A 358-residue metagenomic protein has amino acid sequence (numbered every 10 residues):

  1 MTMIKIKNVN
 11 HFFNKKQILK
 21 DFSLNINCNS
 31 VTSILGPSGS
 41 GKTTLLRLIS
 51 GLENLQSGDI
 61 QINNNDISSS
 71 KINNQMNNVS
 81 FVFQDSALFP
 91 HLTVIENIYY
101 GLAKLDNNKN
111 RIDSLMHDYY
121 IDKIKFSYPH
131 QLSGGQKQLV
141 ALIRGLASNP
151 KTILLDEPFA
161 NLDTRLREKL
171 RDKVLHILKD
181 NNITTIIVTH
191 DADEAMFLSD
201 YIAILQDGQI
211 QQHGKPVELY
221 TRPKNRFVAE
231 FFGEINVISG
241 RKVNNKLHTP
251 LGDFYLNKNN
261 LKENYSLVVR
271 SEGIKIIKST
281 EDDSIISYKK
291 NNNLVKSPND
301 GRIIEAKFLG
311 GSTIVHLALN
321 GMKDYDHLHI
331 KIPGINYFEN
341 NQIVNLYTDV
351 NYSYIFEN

Functional and structural regions predicted by a protein language model:
I4, L19-D21: Conserved structural motif at the start of ABC-family nucleotide-binding domains
T32-S33, F81: Short beta-strand immediately N-terminal to the Walker A/P-loop
L35-P37: The feature captures the beta-strand-to-loop junction immediately N-terminal to the Walker
T43, I235, K246-N358: Non-catalytic connector elements of ABC transporters
S50: Helix-to-loop junction immediately C-terminal to a conserved catalytic motif
Q56-D59, D207: Conserved coupling/switch loops of ABC nucleotide-binding domains, chiefly the family-specific signature
D59-N77: ABC ATPase NBD Q-loop/coupling interface
N78-S80, Q84, L88, T93-F227: ABC ATPase nucleotide-binding domains
